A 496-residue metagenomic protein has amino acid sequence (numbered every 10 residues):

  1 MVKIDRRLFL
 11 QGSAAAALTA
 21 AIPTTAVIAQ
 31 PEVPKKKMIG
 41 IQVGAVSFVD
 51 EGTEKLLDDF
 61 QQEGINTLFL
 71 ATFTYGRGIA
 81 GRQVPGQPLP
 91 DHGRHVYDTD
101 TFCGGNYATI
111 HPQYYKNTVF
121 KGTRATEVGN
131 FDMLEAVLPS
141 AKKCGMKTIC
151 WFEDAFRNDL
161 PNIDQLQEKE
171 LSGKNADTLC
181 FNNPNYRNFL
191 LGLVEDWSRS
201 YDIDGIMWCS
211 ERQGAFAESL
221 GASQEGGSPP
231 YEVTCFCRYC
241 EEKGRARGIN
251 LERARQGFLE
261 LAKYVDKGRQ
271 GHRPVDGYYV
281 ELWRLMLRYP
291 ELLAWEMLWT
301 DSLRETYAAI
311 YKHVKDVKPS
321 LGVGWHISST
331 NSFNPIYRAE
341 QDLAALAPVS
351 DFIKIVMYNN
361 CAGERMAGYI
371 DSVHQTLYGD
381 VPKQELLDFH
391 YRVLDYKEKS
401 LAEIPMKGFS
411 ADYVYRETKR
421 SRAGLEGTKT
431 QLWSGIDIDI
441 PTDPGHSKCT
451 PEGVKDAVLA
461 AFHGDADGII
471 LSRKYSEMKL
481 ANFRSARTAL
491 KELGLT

Functional and structural regions predicted by a protein language model:
V2, L8-I28: N-terminal export signals
P23-G40, D58: C-terminal segment of N-terminal export signals and the immediately downstream linker at the start of the mature
V33-D50, D439: Boundary/entry segment of secreted carbohydrate-active catalytic domains
K55-G76, G464-G468: Catalytic domains of carbohydrate-active enzymes, especially glycoside hydrolases
D59, F120-K121, F131, A155 (+2 more regions): Polysaccharide-binding and catalytic clefts of secreted carbohydrate-active enzymes
I65, F69-A125: Aromatic-lined carbohydrate-binding/catalytic grooves of carbohydrate-active enzymes
G322-S329, L386-P405, E417-C449: Active-site clefts of carbohydrate-active enzymes
S350, K354-E364, S410-A411, R420 (+2 more regions): Substrate-binding cleft of secreted/luminal carbohydrate-active enzymes
